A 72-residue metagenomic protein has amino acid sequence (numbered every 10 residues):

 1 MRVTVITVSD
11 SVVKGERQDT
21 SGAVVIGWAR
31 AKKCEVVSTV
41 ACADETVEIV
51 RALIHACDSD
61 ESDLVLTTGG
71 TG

Functional and structural regions predicted by a protein language model:
M1-G72: Non-catalytic beta/alpha edge segments that cap or flank active sites
